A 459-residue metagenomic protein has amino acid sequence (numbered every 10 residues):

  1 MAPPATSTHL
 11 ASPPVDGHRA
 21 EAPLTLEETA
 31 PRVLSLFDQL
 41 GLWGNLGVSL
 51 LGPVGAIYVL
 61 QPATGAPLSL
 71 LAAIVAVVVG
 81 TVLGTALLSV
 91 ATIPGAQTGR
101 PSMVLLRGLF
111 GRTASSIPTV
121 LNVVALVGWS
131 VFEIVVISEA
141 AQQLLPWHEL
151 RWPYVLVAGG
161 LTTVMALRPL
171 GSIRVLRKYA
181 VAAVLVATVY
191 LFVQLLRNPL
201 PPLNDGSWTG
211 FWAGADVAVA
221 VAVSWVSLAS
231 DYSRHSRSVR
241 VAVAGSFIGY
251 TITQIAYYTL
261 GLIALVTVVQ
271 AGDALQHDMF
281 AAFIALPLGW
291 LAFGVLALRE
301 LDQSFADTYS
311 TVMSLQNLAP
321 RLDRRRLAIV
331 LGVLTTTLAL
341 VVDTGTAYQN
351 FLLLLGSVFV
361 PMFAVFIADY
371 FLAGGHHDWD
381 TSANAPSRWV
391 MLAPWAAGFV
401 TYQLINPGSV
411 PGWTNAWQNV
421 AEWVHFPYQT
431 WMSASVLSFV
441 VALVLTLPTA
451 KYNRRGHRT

Functional and structural regions predicted by a protein language model:
M1-L70, V189, G210-A215, R234-V241 (+1 more regions): Membrane-interface "cap" regions at the ends of multi-pass membrane proteins
A30, F366-P448: C-terminal membrane-solvent junction of multi-pass transporters and transport-like membrane proteins
L34-P53, F192-N198, N204-V266, F283-F305 (+1 more regions): Hydrophobic, membrane-embedded alpha-helices of multi-pass small-molecule transporters
Y58-I93, R107, A114-S116, Y250-I255: Extracellular loop-to-transmembrane helix junctions
Q61-T64, I93, V136-P146, G159-A180 (+3 more regions): Membrane-water interface regions at transmembrane-helix termini and the short interhelical loops of multi-pass membrane
A76, P118-V123, L144-R168, A182-F192 (+3 more regions): Transmembrane alpha-helical segments of multi-pass small-molecule transport proteins
A114-W147, E300-N317: Hydrophobic transmembrane alpha-helices that form the core helical bundles of multi-pass secondary transporters
P153-Q194, D205-G206, V243-Y250, F351-A364: Membrane-interface loop-to-helix entry segments
